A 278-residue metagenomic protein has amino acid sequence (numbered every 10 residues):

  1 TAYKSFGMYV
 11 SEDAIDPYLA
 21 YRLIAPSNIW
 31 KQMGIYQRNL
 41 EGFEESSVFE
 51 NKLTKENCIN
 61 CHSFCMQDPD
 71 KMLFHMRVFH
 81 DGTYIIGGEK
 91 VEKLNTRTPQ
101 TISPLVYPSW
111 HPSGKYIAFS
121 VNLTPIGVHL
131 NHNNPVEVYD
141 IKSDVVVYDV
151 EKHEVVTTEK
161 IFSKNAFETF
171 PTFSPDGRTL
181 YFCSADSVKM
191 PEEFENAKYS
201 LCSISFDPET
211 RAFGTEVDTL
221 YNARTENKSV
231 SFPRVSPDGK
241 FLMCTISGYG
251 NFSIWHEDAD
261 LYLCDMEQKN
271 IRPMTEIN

Functional and structural regions predicted by a protein language model:
S5-Y9, V91-K115, F119-D144, V155-N165 (+1 more regions): Asp-box/WD-like beta-propeller blade repeats and closely related beta-sheet repeat scaffolds
Y9-D16, T54-E56, S63-K71, H75-M76 (+4 more regions): Blade-terminus and WD-like Trp-Asp/Gly-His loop motifs, strongest in beta-propeller folds
D16-K93: Conserved, compact domain cores that house catalytic/ligand-binding motifs in diverse enzymes and effector modules
A20-W30, I85, F119-I141, F182-Y199 (+1 more regions): Short, conserved, GDST-rich strand-edge loop motifs in beta-rich repeat architectures
G34-Y36, G82-Y84, D144-V146, S200-C202 (+1 more regions): A short loop-to-beta-strand structural motif that recurs across blades of beta-propeller domains
E41-N57, I86-P104, Y148-F167, S205-S229 (+1 more regions): Multi-bladed beta-propeller domains
C58-N60, P104-V106, I141, F167-T169 (+3 more regions): Beta-rich catalytic cores
N227-N278: Loop/turn-rich, solvent-exposed surfaces of beta-rich toroidal or solenoidal domains
